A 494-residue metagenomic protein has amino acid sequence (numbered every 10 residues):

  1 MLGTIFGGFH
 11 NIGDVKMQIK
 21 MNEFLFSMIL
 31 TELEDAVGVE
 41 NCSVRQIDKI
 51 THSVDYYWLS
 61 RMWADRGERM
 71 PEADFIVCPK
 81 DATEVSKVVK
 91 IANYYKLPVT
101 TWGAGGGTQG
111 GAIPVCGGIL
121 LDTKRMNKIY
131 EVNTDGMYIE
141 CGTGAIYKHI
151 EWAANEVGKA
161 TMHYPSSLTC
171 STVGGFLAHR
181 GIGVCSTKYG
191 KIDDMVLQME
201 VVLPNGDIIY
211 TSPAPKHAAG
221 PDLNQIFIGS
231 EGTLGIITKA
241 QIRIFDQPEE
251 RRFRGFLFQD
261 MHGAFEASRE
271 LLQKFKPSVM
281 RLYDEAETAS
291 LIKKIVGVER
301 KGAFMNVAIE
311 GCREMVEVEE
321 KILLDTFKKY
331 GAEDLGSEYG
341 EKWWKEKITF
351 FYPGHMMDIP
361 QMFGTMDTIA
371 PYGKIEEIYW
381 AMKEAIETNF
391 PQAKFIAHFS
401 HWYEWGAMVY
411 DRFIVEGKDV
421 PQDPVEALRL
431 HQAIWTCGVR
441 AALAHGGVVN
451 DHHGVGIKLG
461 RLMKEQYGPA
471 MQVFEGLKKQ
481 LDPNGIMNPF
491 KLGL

Functional and structural regions predicted by a protein language model:
G3, G7-G8, G13: Residue-identity detector for glycine
N11-K90, G107-M137, E287-I295, G340-G364 (+2 more regions): N-terminal flexible segment immediately upstream of the FAD-binding catalytic core in FAD-dependent oxidoreductases
S43-S60, L257, G263-C437, A441 (+1 more regions): C-terminal substrate-recognition/cap domain of FAD-linked oxidoreductases
N127-R281, M487: FAD-binding subdomain of flavoenzyme oxidoreductases
D207, V455-L494: Activity-critical C-terminal alpha-helical subdomain
